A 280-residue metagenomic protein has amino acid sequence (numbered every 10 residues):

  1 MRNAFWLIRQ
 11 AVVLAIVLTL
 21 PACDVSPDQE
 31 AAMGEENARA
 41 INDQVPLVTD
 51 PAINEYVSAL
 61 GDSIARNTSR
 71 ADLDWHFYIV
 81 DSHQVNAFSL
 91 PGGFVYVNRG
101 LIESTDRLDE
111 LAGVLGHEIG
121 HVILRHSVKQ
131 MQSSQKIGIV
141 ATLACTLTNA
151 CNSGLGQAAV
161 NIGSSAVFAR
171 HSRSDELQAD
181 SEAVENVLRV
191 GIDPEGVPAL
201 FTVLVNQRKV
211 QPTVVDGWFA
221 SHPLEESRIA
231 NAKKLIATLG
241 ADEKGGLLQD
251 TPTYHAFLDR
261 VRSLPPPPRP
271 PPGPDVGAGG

Functional and structural regions predicted by a protein language model:
M1-L7, C23-A32, E36, R66-N86 (+1 more regions): C-terminal capping/extension segments of zinc metalloprotease domains
R9-P21: Bacterial N-terminal signal peptides
Q29-N67: Post-signal peptide N-terminal segment of mature Sec-exported envelope proteins
N37, L115-S127, Q178, E182: Active-site His/Glu-centered metal-binding helix of metallohydrolases
I53, L73, Q132-I137, L155-A159 (+1 more regions): Acidic/histidine metal-binding catalytic segments
R99-G113: Short pre-active-site segment immediately N-terminal to the catalytic Zn-binding motif
D109, I119-Q135, L147-T148: Catalytic Zn2+-binding segment of zinc metalloproteases
Q135-T148, L155-V167: Membrane-active amphipathic alpha-helices enriched in small hydrophobic residues
